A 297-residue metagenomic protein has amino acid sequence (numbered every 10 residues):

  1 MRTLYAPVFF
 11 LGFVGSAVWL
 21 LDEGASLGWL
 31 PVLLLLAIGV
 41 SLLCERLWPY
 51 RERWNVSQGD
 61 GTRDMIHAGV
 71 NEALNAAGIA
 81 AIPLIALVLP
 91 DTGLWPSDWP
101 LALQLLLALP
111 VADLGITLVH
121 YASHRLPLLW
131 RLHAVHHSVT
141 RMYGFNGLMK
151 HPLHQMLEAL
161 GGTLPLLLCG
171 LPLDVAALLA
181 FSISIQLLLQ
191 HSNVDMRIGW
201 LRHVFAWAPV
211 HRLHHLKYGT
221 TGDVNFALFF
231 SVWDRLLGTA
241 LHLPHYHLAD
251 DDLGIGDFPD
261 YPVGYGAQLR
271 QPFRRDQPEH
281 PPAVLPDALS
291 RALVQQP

Functional and structural regions predicted by a protein language model:
M1-V8: N-terminal membrane topogenic signal
S16-W29: Short, hydrophobic transmembrane alpha-helix segments
W19-L21, L43-W48, L87-P90: Structural signal for the C-terminal ends of transmembrane alpha-helices and the immediately following loop
W29-I38, V175-I183: Hydrophobic core segments of alpha-helical transmembrane domains in multi-pass membrane proteins
G39-Y50, L118-L128: Membrane-water interface of transmembrane alpha-helices
L43-D64: Transmembrane alpha-helical segments that serve as helix-helix packing and pore/cofactor-lining elements in multipass
R63-D251: Membrane-embedded catalytic scaffold of the fatty acid hydroxylase/desaturase
Y246-P297: Cytosolic-facing loops and C-terminal tails of multi-pass membrane proteins
